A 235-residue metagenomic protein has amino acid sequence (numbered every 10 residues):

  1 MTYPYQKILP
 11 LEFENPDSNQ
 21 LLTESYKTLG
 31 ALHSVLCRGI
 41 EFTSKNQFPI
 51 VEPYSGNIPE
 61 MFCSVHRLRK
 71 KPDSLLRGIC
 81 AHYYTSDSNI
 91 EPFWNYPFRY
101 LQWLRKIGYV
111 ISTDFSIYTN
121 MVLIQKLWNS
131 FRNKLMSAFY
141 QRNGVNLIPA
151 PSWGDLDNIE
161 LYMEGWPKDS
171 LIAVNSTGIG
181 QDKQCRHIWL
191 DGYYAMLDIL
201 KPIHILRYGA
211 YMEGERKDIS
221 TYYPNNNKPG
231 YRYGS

Functional and structural regions predicted by a protein language model:
M1-Y3, E24, E52, S220: Intrinsically disordered, low-complexity segments enriched in small/polar residues
T2-D17: Phox homology (PX) phosphoinositide-binding domain
F13-L104, M121, M196-I199, Y233-G234: Non-catalytic, usually N-terminal nucleic-acid engagement modules in DNA/RNA processing proteins
R69-D73, C80-A81, T85, I90-G234: Eukaryote-skewed repeat-based solenoidal scaffolds used as protein-protein interaction platforms, primarily
